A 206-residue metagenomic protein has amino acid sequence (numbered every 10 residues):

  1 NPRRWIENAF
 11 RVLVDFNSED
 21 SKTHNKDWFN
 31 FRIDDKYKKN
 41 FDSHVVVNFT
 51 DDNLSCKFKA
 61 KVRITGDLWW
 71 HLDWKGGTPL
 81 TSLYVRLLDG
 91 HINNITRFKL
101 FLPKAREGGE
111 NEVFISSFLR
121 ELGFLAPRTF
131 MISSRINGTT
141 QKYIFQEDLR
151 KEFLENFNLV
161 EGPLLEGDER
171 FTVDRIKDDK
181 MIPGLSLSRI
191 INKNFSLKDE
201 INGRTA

Functional and structural regions predicted by a protein language model:
N1-K59: Regulatory N- and C-terminal appendages and interdomain linkers associated with kinase/kinase-like NTP transferase
D42-L102: Conserved oxyanion/phosphate-binding beta-strand-loop segments in alpha/beta enzyme cores
D42-V46, K57-K59, L80-S82, R97 (+6 more regions): Extracellular structured ligand-interaction cores
S55-K61, R135-I136, N156-L159, G167-R170: Carboxylate/His-rich catalytic cores and anion/metal-binding grooves
L68-W69, G90-I92, A105-G108, T139-Q141 (+2 more regions): Solvent-exposed loop/turn segments at secondary-structure junctions within structured extracellular/periplasmic domains
I92-Q141, N202-T205: A conserved hydrophobic secondary-structure block that centers on an alpha-helix together with its immediately flanking
Q146: Gly/Thr-rich phosphate-binding loop signature of adenosyl cofactor/nucleotide-binding cores
R150-A206: ATP-dependent phospho-/nucleotidyl transfer catalytic cores
